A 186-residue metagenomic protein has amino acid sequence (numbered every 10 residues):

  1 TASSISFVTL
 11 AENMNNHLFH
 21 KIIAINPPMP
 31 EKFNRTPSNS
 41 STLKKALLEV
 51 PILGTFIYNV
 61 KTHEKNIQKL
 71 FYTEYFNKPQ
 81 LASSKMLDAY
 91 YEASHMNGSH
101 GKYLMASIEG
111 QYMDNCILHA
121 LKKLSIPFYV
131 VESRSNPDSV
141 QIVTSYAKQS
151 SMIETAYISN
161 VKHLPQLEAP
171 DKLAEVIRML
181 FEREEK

Functional and structural regions predicted by a protein language model:
T1-T9: Glycine-rich nucleophile elbow surrounding the catalytic serine of serine-hydrolase chemistry
V8, E12, H17-F56: Flexible "cap/lid" loop of the alpha/beta hydrolase fold
I23-N26, M105-S107, Y129-S133, Y157: Short beta-strand segments
F33-S38, I142-T144, E168-P170: Short aromatic-enriched loop/helix-cap "lid" or pocket-rim segments at secondary-structure transitions that line
F33-T36, Y58-K123: Conserved alpha/beta-hydrolase catalytic His-Asp/Glu region
K123-V161: Conserved loop-alpha-helix segment in the C-terminal half of the alpha/beta-hydrolase fold that carries the catalytic
S151-K186: Catalytic active-site module of serine/aspartate enzymes centered on a nucleophile-bearing elbow/loop
